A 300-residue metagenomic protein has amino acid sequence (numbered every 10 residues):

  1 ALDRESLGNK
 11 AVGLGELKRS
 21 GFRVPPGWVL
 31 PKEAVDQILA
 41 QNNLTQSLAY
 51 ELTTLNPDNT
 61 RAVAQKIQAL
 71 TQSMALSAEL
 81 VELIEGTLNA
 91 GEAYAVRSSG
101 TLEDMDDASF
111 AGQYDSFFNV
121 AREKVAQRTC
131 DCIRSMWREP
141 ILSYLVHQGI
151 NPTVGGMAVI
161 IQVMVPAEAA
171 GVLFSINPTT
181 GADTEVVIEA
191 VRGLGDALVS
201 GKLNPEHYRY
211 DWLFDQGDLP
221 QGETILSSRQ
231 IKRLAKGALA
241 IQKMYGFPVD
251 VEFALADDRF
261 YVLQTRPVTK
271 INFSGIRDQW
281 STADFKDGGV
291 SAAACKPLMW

Functional and structural regions predicted by a protein language model:
A1-I160, A169, V262: N-terminal beta-alpha lobe that positions the nucleotide/phosphoryl donor in ATP/NTP-coupled carboxylate activation
A1-S20, P26, K32-E33, L39 (+2 more regions): Conserved divalent-metal-coordinating catalytic cores that perform phosphate/pyrophosphate/nucleotidyl transfer
V163: Noncatalytic nucleic-acid binding interfaces
